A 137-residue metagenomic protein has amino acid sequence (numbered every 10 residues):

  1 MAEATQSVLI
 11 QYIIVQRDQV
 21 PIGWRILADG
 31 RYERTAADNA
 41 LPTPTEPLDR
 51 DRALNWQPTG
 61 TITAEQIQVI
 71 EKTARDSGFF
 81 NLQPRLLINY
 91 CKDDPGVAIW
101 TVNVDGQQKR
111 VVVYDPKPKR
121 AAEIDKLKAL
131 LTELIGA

Functional and structural regions predicted by a protein language model:
M1-D18, I22, E65, K72-T73 (+1 more regions): Short, well-ordered, aromatic-rich surface patches in folded extracellular/luminal domains
I22-W24, A36: Short, surface-exposed binding/anchoring microloops in extracellular/periplasmic proteins
A28-Y32: Structural signal for glycine-centered tight turns and loop->strand junctions in beta-sheet-rich domains
T35-L82: A short-motif feature that recognizes glycine-rich, charge-decorated loops that bind or process nucleotide phosphates
